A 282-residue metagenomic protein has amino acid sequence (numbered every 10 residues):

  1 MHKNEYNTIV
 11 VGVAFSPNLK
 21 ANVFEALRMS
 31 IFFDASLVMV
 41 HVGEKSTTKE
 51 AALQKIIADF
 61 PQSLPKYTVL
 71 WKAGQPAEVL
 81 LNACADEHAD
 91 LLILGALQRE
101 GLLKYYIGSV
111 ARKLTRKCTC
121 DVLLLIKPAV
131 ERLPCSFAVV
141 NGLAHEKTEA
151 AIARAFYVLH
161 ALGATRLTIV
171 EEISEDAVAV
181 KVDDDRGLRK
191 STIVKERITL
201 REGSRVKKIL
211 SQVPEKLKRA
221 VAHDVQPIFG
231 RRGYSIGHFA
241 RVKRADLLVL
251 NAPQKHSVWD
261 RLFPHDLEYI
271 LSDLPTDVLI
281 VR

Functional and structural regions predicted by a protein language model:
M1-E50, S136-T192, E215-A222, V281: Small/aliphatic-rich secondary-structure junction motif
M1-N4, R28, K45-T48, A58-L92 (+2 more regions): Structural beta-alpha unit
F33, V110, C118, L274-P275: Short, structured coil segments at secondary-structure junctions
V38-V40, T68-K72, L123, T168-V170 (+3 more regions): General small-molecule cofactor/ligand-binding pocket signal
I93-A96, D121-P128, N251, V278-R282: Short beta-strand elements of ligand-binding domains
G95-K113, L133, L247-D273: Glycine-rich, Arg-bearing micro-motifs that act as flexible, cationic patches
S109-V130: Short, structured interface segments
K190-R205: A short acidic, glycine-rich active-site loop that binds or catalyzes chemistry on phosphate/adenosine moieties
